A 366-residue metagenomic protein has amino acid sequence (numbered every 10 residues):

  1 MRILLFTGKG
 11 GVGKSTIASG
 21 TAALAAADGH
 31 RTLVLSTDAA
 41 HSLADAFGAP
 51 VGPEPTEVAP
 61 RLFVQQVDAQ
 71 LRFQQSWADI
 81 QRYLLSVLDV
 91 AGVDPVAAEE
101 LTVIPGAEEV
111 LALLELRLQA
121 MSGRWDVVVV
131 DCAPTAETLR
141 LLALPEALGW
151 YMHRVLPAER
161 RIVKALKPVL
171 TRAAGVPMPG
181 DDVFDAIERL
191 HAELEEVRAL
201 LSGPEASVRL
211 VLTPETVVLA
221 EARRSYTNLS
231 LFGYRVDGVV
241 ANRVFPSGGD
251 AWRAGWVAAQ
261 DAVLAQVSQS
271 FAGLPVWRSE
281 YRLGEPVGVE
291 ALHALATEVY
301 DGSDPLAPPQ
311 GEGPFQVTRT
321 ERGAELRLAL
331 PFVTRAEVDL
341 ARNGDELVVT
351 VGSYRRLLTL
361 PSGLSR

Functional and structural regions predicted by a protein language model:
R2-T7, V12, I17-S202, V208 (+2 more regions): Flexible phosphate-sensing "switch/lid" loops adjacent to ATP/NTP-binding sites across phosphate-transfer
V64, T359-S362: Juxtamembrane/interface motifs at transmembrane-helix termini
A69-A78, E290-V299, S362-L364: Short alpha-helical interface patches
L166, P177-G180, L194-R335, E346 (+1 more regions): C-terminal lobe/tail of nucleotide-utilizing enzymes
R319, R342-N343, R366: Generic beta-strand structural signal
A336, L364-R366: Beta-rich strand-turn-strand
V338-L340: Short hydrophobic/aromatic patches on the structural cores and recognition surfaces of FHA
